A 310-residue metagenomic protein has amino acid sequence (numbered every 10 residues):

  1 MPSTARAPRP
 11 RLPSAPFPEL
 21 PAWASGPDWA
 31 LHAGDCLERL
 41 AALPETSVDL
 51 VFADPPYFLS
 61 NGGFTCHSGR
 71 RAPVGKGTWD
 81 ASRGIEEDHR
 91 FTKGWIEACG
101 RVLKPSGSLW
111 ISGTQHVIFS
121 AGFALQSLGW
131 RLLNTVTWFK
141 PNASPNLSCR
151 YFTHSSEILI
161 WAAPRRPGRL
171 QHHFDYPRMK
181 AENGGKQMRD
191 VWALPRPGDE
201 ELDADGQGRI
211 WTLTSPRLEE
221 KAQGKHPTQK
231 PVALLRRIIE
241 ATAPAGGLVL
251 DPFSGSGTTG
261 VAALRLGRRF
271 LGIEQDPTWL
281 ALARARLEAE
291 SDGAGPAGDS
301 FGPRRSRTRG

Functional and structural regions predicted by a protein language model:
P2-F17, P27-A30, E45, F52-A53 (+3 more regions): Class I S-adenosyl-L-methionine
L20-S25, A41: A short acidic-Thr-Gly-centered motif at the start of a beta-strand
L31-G34, S82-K93, K225-A233: Conserved phosphate-coordination/catalytic loops
G34-E38, R304: Conserved SAM/SAH-binding loop
R39, G94-W95, L234-I238: Well-ordered alpha-helical segments embedded in enzymatic catalytic cores
R39-E45: Short conserved loop adjoining the S-adenosyl-L-methionine
S47-S108, L266: SAM-dependent methyltransferase catalytic-core segment centered on the flexible catalytic loop and adjoining short
G84-P141: Conserved Class I SAM-dependent methyltransferase catalytic core
